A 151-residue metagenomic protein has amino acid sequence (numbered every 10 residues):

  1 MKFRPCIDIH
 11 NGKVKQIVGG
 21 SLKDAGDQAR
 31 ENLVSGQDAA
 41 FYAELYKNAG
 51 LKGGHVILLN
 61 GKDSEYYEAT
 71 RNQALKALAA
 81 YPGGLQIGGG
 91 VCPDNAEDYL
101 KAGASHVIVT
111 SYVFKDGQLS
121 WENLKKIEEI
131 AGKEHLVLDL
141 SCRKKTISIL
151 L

Functional and structural regions predicted by a protein language model:
K2-I9, G54-V56, G83-G89, V107-V109 (+1 more regions): Hydrophobic faces of well-ordered beta-strands that scaffold small-molecule active sites in alpha/beta enzyme cores
H10, K15-A25, L100-L151: Conserved anion-binding
G20-E44: Short catalytic helix/loop segments, enriched in acidic residues and glycine and frequently bearing histidine
F41-I57, A102: Catalytic domains of carbohydrate-active enzymes, especially glycoside hydrolases
L45-A49, A77, Y99-L100, I127: Generic structural signal for hydrophobic
L51-N72, S111-Q118: Glycine-rich, proline-tolerant flexible connector loops at the mouths of alpha/beta enzymes
S64-Q86, L124-S141: Alpha-helix-loop-beta-strand connector modules within alpha/beta enzyme cores
Q73-H106: Catalytic cores of alpha/beta
